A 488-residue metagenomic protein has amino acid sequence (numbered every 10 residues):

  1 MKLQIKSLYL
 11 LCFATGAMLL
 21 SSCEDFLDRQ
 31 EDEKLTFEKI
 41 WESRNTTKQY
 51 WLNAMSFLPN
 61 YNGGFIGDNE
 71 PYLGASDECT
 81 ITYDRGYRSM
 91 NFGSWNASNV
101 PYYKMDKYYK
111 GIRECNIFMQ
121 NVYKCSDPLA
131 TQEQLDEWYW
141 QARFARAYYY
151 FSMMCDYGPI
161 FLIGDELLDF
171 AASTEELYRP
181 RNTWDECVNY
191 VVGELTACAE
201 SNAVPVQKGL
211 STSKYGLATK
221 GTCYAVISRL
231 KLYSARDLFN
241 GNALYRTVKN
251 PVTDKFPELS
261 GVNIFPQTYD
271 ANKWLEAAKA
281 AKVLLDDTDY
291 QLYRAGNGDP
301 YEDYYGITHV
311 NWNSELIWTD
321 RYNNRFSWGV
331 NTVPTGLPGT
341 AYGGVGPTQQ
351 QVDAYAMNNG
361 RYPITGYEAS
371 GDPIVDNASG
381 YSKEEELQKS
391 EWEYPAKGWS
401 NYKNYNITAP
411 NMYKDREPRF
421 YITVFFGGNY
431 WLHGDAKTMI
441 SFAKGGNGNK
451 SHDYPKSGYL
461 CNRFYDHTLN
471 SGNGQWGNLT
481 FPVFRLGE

Functional and structural regions predicted by a protein language model:
M1-D32: Bacterial Sec-dependent N-terminal signal peptides
C23-P71, V252-T253, K397, M412-K414: Membrane-proximal, proline-rich intrinsically disordered regions
S43-G64, Y83-G158, E175-K220, E391-Y394 (+5 more regions): Conserved, well-structured interaction surfaces
M55, N62, G86-S89, G93-Y103 (+4 more regions): Elongated scaffold/linker segments in the mid-to-C-terminal portions of large proteins
F65-T82, I163-E166, A203-T222, L238-G346: Short, surface-exposed recognition loops and adjoining beta-strand edges that mediate ligand/DNA contacts, enriched
Y103-Y108, R179-E186, R236-A243, I264-N272: Short coil/turn connectors between adjacent alpha-helices in alpha-solenoid helical repeat scaffolds
M154-C155, F161, L230-N242: Short coil/turn linking the two alpha-helices of tandem helical-hairpin repeats
Y224-L230: TPR/Sel1-like alpha-solenoid repeat signature
